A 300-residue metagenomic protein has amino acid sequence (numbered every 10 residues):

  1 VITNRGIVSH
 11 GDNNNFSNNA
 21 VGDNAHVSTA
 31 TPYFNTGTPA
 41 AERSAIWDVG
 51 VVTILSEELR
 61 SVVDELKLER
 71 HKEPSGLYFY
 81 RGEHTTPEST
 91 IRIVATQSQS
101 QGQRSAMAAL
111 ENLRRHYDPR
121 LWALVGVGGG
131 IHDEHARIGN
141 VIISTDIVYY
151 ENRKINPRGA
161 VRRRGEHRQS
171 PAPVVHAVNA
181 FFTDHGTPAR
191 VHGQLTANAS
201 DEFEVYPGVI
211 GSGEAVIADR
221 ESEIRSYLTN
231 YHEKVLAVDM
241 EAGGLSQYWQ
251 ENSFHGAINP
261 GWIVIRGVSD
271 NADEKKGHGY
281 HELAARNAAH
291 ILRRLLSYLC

Functional and structural regions predicted by a protein language model:
V1-P39: Long, low-complexity intrinsically disordered regions enriched in small/polar and proline/glycine residues
S28-C300: Intrinsic-disorder/coil detector with helix-boundary
